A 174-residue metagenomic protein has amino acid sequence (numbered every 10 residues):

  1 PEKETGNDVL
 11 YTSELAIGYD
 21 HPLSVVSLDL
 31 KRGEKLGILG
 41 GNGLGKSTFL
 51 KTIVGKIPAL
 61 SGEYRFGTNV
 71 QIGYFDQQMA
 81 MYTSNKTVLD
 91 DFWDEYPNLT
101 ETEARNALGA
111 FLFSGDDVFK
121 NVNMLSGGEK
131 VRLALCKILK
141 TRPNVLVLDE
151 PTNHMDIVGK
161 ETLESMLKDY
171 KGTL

Functional and structural regions predicted by a protein language model:
P1: Conserved catalytic-core segments of large NTP-driven translation/proteostasis enzymes
E4-L174: ABC ATP-binding cassette signature C-motif
